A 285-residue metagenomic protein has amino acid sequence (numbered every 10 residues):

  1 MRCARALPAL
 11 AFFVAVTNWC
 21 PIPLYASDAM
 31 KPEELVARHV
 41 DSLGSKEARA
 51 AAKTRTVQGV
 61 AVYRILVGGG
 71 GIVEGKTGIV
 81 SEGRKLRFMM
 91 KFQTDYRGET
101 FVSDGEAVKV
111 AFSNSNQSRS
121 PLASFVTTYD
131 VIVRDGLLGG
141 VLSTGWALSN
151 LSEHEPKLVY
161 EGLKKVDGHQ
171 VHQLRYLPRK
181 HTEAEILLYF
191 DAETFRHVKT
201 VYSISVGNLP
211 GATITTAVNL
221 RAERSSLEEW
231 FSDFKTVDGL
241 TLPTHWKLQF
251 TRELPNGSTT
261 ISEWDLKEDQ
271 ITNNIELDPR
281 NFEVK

Functional and structural regions predicted by a protein language model:
M1-R5: N-terminal secretory signal peptides that target proteins for export/translocation
P8-P21: Bacterial N-terminal signal peptides
S27, E33-S118, E153-G162: N-terminal mature ectodomain segment of secretory-pathway/periplasmic proteins
S27-L35, D41, A48, E106-A184 (+4 more regions): Flexible, processing/modification-adjacent segments and terminal tails in exported/periplasmic/extracellular proteins
E82-F88, K109-F112, Y129-D135, V198 (+2 more regions): Short, surface-exposed linear segments at secondary-structure transitions and domain or protein termini
F92-E106, L137-V141, L248-E253, G257-S262: Short secondary-structure transition/capping segments
L163-V284: Gly/Pro-enriched, hydrophobic low-complexity segments that function as extracytoplasmic propeptides/linkers
